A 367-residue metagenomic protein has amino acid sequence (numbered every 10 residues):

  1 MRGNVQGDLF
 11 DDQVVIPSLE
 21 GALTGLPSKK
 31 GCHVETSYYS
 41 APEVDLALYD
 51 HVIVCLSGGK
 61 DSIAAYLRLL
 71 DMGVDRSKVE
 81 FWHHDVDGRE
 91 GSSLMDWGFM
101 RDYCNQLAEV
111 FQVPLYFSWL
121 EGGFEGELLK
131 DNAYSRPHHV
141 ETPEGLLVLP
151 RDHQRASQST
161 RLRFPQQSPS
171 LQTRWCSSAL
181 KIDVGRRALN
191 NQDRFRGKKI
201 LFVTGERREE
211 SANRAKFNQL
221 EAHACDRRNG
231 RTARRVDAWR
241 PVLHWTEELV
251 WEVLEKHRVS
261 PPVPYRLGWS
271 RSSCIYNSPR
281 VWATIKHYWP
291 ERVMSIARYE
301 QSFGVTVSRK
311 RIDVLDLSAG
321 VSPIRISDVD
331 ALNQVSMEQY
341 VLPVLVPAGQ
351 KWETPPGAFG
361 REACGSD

Functional and structural regions predicted by a protein language model:
R2-D367: Nucleotide-activated chemistry modules centered on ATP-dependent adenylation/adenylyltransferase
